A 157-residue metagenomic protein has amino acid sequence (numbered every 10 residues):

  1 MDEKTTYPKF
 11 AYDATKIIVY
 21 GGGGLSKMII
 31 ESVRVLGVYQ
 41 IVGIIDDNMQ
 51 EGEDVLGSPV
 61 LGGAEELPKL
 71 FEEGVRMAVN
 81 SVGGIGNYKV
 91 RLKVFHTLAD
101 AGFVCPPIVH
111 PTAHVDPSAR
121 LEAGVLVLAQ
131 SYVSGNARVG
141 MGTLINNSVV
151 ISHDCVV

Functional and structural regions predicted by a protein language model:
D2-V82: A solvent-exposed beta-alpha-beta segment
M28, K89, D116: Residues that form or flank phosphate/diphosphate-binding pockets in enzymes that use nucleotide phosphates
I30-S32, R91-V94, V139: Short amphipathic alpha-helical segments
P59, V104, V150: Residue-level detector of anion-binding/catalytic polar loops
P59-G62, H96-T97, G124-L126: Short, hinge-like loop/turn segments at secondary-structure boundaries
K69, G86-N87, S134: Short glycine-rich, flexible loops that bind phosphorylated cofactors or substrates
N80-I108: Glycine/small-residue-rich loop that forms an oxyanion/phosphate-binding "nest" at active or ligand-binding sites
P107-V157: Structural signal for interior beta-strand "rungs" in well-ordered beta-sheet cores of soluble enzyme domains
